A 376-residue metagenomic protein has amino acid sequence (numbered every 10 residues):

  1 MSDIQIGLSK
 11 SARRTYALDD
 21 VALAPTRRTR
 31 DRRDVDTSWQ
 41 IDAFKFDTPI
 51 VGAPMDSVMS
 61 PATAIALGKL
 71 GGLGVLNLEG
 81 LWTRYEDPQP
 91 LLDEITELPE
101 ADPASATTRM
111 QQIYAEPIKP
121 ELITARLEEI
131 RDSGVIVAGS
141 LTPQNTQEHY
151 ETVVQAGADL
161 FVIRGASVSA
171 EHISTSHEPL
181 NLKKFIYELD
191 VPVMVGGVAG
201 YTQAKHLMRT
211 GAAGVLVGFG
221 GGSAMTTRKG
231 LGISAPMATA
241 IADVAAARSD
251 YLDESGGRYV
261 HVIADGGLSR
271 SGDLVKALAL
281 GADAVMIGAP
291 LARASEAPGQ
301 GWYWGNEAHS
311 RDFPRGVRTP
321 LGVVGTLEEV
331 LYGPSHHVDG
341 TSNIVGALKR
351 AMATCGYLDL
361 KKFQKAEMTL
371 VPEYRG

Functional and structural regions predicted by a protein language model:
M1-R27, T96-E97, Y114-E128, G232-A264 (+1 more regions): Alpha/beta catalytic cores of nucleotide-metabolism and tRNA/nucleoside-modifying enzymes
M1-S255, H261, L291: Active-site entrance/lid segments in N-terminal catalytic domains of soluble metabolic enzymes
